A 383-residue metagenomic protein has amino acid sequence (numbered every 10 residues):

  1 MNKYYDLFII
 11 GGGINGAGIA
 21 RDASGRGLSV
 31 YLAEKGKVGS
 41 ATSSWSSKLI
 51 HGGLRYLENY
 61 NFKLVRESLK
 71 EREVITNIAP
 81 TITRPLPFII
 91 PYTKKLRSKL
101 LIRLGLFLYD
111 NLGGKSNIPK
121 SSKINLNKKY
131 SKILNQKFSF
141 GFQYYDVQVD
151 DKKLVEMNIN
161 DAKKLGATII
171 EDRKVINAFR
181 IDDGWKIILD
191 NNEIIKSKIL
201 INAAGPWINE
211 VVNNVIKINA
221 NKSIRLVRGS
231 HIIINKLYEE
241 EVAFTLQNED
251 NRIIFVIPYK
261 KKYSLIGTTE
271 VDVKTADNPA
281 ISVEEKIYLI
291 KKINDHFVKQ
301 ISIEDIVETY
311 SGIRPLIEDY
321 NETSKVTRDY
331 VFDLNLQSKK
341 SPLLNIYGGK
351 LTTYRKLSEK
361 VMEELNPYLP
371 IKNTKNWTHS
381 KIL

Functional and structural regions predicted by a protein language model:
N2-N15: Beta1/beta-strand and adjacent pyrophosphate-binding region of the FAD-binding site in flavoprotein oxidoreductases
F8-I10, I195-G205: Short hydrophobic core segments
N15, V38, W207: Conserved Rossmann-like nucleotide-cofactor binding loop
S24-W45: Glycine-rich FAD pyrophosphate-binding loop
K48-S131: Dinucleotide-binding Rossmann-like beta1-alpha1 core, especially the glycine-rich loop that anchors the ADP
Y145, D151-K153, D161, I216-I234 (+3 more regions): C-terminal catalytic lobe of FAD-dependent flavoproteins
E171-W185: A conserved short coil-to-beta-strand element within the FAD-binding core of flavoproteins
N202-K217: Flavin (primarily FAD) binding-site architecture
